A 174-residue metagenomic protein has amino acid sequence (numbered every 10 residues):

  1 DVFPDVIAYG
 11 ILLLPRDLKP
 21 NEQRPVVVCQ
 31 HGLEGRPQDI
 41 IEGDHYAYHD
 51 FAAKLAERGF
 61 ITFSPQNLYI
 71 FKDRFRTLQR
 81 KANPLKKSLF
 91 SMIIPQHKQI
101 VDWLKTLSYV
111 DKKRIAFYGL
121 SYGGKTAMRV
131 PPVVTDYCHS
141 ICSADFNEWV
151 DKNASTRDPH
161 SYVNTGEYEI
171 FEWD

Functional and structural regions predicted by a protein language model:
D1-E22: N-terminal cap/lid segment of alpha/beta-hydrolase-fold proteins
F3-P4, H31-R36, S121: Active-site glycine-rich loops that stabilize anionic/oxyanionic intermediates across multiple enzyme folds
K19-T106, D151-S155: Cap/lid segment of the alpha/beta-hydrolase catalytic domain
Q66, Y118, S143-A144: Alpha/beta-hydrolase-fold catalytic nucleophile elbow
Y109-S121: Alpha/beta-hydrolase fold nucleophile elbow
G119-P131: Glycine-rich nucleophile elbow surrounding the catalytic serine of serine-hydrolase chemistry
P132-C138: Conserved hydrolase catalytic core segment
H139-D174: Mobile cap/lid helix-loop segments that gate and shape the active-site cleft of serine hydrolases
